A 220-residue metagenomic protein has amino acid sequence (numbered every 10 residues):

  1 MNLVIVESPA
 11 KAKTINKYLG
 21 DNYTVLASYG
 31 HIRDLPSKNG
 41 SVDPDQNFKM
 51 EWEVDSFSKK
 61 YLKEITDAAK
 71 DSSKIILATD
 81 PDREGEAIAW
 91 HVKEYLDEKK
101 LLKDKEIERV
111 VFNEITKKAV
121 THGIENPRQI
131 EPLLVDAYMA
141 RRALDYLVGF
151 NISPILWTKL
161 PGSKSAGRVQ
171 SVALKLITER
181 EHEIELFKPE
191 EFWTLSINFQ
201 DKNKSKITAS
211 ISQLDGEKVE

Functional and structural regions predicted by a protein language model:
M1-M139, L156, S212, E217: Intrinsically disordered, low-complexity regulatory segments
T24, R33-V54, R168-E220: Long, highly charged, low-complexity internal segments
K70, I115-F199: C-terminal or mid-to-C-terminal helical accessory/interaction module adjacent to the motor/catalytic core
